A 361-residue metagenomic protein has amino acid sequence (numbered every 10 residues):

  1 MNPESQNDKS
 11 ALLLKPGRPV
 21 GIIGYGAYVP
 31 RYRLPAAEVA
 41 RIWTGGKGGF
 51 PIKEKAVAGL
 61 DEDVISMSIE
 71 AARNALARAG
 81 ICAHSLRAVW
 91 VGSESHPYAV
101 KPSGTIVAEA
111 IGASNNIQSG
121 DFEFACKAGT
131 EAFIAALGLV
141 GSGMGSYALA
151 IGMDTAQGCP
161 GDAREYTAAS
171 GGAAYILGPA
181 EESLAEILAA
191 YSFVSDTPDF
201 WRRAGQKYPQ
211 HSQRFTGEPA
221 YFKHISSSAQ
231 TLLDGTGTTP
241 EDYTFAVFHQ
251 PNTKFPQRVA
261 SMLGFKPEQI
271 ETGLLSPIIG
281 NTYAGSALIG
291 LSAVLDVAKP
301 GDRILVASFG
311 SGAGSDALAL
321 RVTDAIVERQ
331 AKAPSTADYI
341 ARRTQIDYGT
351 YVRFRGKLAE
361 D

Functional and structural regions predicted by a protein language model:
N2, I69, S95-H96, S114 (+3 more regions): Claisen-condensing/thiolase-fold acyl-transfer catalytic domains that form or cleave C-C bonds in fatty acid
N2-V64, D162-P219, K223, F309-G312 (+1 more regions): Condensing-enzyme catalytic core mediating Claisen C-C bond formation in acyl metabolism
I22, V64-T130, G237-M262: Conserved beta-ketoacyl condensing-enzyme motif
I22-G24, A75, V89, V107 (+7 more regions): Buried hydrophobic positions in well-ordered alpha/beta secondary-structure cores of metabolic enzymes
G49-A56, S85-W90, E109-F122, Q157-C159 (+2 more regions): Glycine/charged-rich beta-loop-alpha catalytic/anionic-binding loops adjacent to active sites
V64-A79, A220-T236, A287-V294: Short, well-ordered amphipathic alpha-helical segments that serve as non-catalytic structural scaffolds within diverse
G92, A148-D154, L177, L188 (+2 more regions): Short beta-strand segments
G141-A174: Flexible, glycine-rich active-site loops centered on histidine and acidic residues that chelate a metal or position
